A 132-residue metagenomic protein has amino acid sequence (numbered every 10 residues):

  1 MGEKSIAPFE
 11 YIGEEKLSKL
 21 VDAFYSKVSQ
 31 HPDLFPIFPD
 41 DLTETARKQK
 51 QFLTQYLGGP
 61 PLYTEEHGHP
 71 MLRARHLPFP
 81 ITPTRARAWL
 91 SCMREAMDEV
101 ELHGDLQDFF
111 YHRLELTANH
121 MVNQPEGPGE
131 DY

Functional and structural regions predicted by a protein language model:
M1-Y132: Core of compact, soluble alpha-helical bundle domains
